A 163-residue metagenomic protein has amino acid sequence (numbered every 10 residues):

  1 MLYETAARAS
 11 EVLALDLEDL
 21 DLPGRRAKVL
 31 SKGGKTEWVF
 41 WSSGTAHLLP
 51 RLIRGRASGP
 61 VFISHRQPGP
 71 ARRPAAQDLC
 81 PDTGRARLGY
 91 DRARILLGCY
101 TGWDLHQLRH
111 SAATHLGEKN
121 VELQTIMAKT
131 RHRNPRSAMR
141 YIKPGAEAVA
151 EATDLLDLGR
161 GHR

Functional and structural regions predicted by a protein language model:
E4, Q107-R133: C-terminal catalytic core of tyrosine-transesterase DNA break-rejoin enzymes
T5-S10, A14-R51, P68, R136: Conserved tyrosine-mediated DNA breakage-rejoining catalytic core shared by Y-recombinases
A14, L22, A128, R140-K143: Phosphate-coordinating loops and pocket residues in cytosolic domains that bind phosphorylated ligands
K32-G33, T130-L155: Catalytic-site neighborhood detector that most strongly recognizes the C-terminal catalytic loop/helix of tyrosine
S42-G102: Active-site/catalytic core of tyrosine-dependent DNA strand-transfer enzymes
L105-H106, Y141: Catalytic tyrosine of NAD(P)H-dependent dehydrogenase/reductases that use a Tyr as the general acid/base
L156-R163: C-terminal secondary-structure termini that scaffold catalytic or DNA-interacting sites
